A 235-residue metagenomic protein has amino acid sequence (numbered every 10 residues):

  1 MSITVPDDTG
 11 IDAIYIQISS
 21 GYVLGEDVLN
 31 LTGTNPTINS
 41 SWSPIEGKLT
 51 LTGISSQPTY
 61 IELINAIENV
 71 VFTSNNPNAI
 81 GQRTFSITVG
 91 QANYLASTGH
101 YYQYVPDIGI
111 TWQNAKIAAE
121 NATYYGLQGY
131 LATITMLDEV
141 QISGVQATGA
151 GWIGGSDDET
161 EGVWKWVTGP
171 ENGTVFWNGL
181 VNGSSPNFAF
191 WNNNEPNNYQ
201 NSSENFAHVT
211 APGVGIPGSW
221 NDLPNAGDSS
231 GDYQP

Functional and structural regions predicted by a protein language model:
M1-S97, K116, G126, Q141 (+2 more regions): Extracellular glycosylation-rich, acidic/polar low-complexity regions of adhesion- and matrix-associated proteins
N75-P235: Extracellular, disulfide-bonded carbohydrate-recognition/adhesion ectodomains, dominated by C-type lectin-like domains
